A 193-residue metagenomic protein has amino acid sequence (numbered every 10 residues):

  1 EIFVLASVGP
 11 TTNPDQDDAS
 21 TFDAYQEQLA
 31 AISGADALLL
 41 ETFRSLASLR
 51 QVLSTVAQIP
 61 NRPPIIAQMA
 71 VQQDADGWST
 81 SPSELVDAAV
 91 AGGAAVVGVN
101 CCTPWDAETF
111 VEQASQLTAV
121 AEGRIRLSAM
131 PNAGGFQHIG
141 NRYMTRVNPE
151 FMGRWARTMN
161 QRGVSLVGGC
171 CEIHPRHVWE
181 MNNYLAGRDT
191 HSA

Functional and structural regions predicted by a protein language model:
E1-A193: Domain-level signal for soluble alpha/beta catalytic cores
